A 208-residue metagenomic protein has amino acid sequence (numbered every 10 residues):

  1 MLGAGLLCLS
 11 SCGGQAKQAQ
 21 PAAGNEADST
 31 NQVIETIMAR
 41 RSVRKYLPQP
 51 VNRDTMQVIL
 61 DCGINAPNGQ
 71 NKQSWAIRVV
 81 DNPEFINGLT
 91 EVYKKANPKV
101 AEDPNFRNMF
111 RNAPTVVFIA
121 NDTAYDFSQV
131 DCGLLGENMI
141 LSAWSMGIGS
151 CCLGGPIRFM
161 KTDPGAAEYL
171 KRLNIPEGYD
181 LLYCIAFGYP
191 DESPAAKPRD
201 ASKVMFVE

Functional and structural regions predicted by a protein language model:
L7-E208: Acidic, surface-exposed loops and disordered segments
